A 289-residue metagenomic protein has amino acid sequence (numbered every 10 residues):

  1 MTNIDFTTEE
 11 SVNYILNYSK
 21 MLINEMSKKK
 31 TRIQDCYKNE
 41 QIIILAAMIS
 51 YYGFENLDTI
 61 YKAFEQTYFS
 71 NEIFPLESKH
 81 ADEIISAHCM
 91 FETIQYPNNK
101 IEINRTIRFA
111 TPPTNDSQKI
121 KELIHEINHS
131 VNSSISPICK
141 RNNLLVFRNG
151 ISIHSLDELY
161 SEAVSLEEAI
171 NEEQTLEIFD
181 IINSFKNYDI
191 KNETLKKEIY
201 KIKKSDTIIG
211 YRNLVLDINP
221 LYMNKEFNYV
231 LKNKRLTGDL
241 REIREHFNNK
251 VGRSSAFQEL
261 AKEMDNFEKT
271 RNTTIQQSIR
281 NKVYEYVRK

Functional and structural regions predicted by a protein language model:
T2, F6-T7, N13, K20 (+1 more regions): Pan-zinc metallopeptidase signature
E10, Y14, E122, E126 (+2 more regions): Generic recognition of stable, solvent-exposed alpha-helical segments in well-folded globular domains
Y14-N24, N142-D157: A solvent-exposed, charged loop/short amphipathic helix patch at secondary-structure junctions
L22-S117, P137-K140, L144-L145: Auxiliary, metal-adjacent structural segments of Zn-dependent hydrolase domains
C36, E40, I120, A163 (+1 more regions): Hydrophobic (often cysteine-bearing) scaffold residues that line and stabilize catalytic clefts of nucleotide/cofactor
A46, A169-D180, R212-L221: Short, hydrophobic/amphipathic alpha-helical patches that form generic packing surfaces within helical domains
S117-I138, E168, E172, L176: Active-site recognition of the HExxH zinc-binding catalytic motif
F147-D206: Post-HExxH zinc-binding segment in Zn-dependent metallohydrolases
